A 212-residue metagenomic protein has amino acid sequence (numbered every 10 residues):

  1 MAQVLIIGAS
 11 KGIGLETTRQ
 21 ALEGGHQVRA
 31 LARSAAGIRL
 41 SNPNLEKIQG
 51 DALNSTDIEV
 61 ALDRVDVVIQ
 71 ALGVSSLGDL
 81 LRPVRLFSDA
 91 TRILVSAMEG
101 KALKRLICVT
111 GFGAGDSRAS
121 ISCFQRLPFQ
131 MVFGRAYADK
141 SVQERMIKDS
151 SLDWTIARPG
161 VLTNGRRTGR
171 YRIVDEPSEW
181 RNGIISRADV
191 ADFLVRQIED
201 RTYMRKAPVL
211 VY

Functional and structural regions predicted by a protein language model:
V4-G24: N-terminal Rossmann NAD(P)H-binding glycine-rich loop of SDR-like oxidoreductase domains
L5, A36-I93, A97-G100, I198-T202: NAD(P)H-binding glycine-rich loop region in Rossmannoid oxidoreductase-like domains and their noncatalytic homologs
L5, R29, T155: Conserved beta-strand positions in the Rossmann-like core of class I SAM-dependent methyltransferases
A35, D89-R135, D149: Conserved Rossmann-fold NAD(P)-dependent oxidoreductase catalytic core, especially the SDR/UDP-sugar
L77, F112-R118, L162-G165: Conserved catalytic-site region of short-chain dehydrogenase/reductase
F87, D139, A157, I185-V195 (+1 more regions): Substrate-positioning beta->alpha
E144-R166: Conserved beta-loop-beta element that borders a ligand/cofactor-binding pocket
R166-Y171, Q197-K206: Glycine/proline-rich active-site loop of Rossmann-fold NAD(P)-dependent oxidoreductases
